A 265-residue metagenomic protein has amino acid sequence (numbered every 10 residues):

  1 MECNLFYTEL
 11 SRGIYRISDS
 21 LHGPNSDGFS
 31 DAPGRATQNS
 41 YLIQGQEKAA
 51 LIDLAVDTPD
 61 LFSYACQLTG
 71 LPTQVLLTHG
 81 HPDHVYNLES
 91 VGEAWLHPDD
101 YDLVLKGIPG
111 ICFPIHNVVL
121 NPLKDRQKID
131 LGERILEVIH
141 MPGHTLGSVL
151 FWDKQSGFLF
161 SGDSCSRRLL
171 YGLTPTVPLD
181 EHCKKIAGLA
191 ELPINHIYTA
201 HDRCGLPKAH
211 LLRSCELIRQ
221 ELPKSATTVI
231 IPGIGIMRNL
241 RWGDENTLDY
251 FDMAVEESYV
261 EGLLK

Functional and structural regions predicted by a protein language model:
E2-R12, E93-H140, T145, K154-Q155 (+2 more regions): Metallo-beta-lactamase
N4-Q67, L150-G162, S166: Conserved beta-strand hairpin/beta-sheet module of binuclear metal-dependent hydrolase folds, prominently
S26-A32, L51-A55, P72-T73, I135-H140 (+1 more regions): Short, flexible loop segments at the rims of nucleotide/cofactor-binding pockets, characterized by
G45-K48, T69-P72, L88-A94, K154-S156 (+1 more regions): Short glycine/proline-enriched coil/turn segments at helix->beta-strand junctions
L51-L54, P72-D83, A94-P98, H140-G143 (+2 more regions): Active-site neighborhood of phospho(di)ester-bond hydrolases with catalytic His/Asp-centered motifs
V56-D130, L217-Q220: Active-site HxH/HxHxD metal-binding segment of metal-dependent hydrolases
D57-D60, G80-N87, D102-L103, T145-S148 (+2 more regions): Active-site environment of divalent metal-dependent phosphoester hydrolases
A187-H196, A200-K265: Accessory terminal helices/loops
